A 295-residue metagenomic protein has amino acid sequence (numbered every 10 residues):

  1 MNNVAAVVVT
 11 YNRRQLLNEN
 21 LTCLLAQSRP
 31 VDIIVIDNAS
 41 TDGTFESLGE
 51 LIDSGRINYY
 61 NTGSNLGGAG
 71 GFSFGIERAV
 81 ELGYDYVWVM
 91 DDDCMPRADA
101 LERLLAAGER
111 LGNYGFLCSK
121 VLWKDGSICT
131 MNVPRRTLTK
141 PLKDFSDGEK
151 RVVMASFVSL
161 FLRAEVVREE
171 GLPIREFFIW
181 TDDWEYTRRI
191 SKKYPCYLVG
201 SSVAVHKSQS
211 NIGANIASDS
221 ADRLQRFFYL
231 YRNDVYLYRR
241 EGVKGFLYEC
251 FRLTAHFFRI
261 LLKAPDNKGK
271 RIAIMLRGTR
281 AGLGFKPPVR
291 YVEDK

Functional and structural regions predicted by a protein language model:
T22-V31: Short, acidic, metal-binding catalytic loop of nucleotide-sugar glycosyltransferases
C23, D37-E46, S64, C94: A conserved acidic beta->alpha catalytic loop
N61-L82: Glycine-rich, basic loop-to-helix element that forms the pyrophosphate-binding segment of sugar-nucleotide handling
Y84-D93: Short beta-strand-to-loop acidic/aromatic patch adjacent to the donor-nucleotide binding site
D99-M131: Conserved donor NDP-sugar-binding/catalytic core segment of glycosyltransferases
K143-L162: A recurrent flexible, glycine/aromatic-enriched loop bordering the glycosyltransferase active site that acts as
L160, V166-G171, E176-S202: A short, conserved alpha-helix in the catalytic core of glycosyltransferases
G242-K295: Non-catalytic, C-terminal membrane-associated alpha-helical segments of glycosyltransferases
